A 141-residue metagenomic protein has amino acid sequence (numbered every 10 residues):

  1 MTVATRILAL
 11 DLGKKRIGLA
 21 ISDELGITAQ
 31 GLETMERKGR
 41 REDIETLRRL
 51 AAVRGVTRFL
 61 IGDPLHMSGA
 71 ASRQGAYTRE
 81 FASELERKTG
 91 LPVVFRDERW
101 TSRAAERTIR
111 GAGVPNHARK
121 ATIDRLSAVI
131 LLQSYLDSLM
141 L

Functional and structural regions predicted by a protein language model:
T2-L8, K14-L141: Phosphate- and other anionic-substrate recognition elements at nucleic-acid/protein interfaces
